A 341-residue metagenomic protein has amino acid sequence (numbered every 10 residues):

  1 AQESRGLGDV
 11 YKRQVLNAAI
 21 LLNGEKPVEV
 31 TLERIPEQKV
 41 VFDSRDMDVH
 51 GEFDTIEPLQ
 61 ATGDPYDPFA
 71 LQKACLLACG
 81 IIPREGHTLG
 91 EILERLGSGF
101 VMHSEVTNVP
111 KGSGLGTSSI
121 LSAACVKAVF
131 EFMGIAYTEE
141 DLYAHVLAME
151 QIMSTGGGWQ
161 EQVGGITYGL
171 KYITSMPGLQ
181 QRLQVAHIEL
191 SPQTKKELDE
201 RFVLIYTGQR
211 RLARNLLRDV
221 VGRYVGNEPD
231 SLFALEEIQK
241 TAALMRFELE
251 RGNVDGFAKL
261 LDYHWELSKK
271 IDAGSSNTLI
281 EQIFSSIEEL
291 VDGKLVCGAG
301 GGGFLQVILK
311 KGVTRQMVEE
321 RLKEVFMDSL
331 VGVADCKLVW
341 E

Functional and structural regions predicted by a protein language model:
A1-L7: Positively charged, low-complexity/disordered segments
G8, K12-E94, I135, A144-T155 (+2 more regions): C-terminal nucleotide
F53-Q60, F100-K111: Glycine/charged-rich beta-loop-alpha catalytic/anionic-binding loops adjacent to active sites
D67-L71, T117, L121-C125, T241 (+1 more regions): Catalytic-loop motifs flanking and including active-site residues across diverse enzymes
G97, G298-G303: Short Gly/Ser/Thr- and Asp/Glu-enriched loop/turn motifs at secondary-structure junctions
N108-S113, V291-K294: Short pre-catalytic strand/loop immediately N-terminal to key active-site residues, enriched for Gly-Thr
S113-I135: DPxDG-like acidic metal-binding loop motif
L115-T117, K294-A299: Short glycine/threonine-rich catalytic loop with a Thr-x-Gly-x-Asp
